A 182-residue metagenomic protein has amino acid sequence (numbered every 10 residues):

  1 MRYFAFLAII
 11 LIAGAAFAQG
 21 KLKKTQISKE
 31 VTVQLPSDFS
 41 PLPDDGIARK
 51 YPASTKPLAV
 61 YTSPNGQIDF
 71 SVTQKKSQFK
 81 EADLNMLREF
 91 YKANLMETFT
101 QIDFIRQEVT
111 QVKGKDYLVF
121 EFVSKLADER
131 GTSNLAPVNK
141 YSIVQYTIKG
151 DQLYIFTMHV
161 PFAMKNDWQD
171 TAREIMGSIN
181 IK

Functional and structural regions predicted by a protein language model:
M1-A5, Q19: Positively charged n-region of N-terminal signal peptides that target proteins for export
A13-A15: N-terminal signal peptide c-region/cleavage motif recognized by signal peptidases
A18-Q26: Cleaved targeting-peptide boundary
K29-E30, Q78-E89, N166-D170: Soluble non-cytosolic domains of exported or imported proteins
L35-N85: Secretory pathway targeting signatures of secreted, lumenal, and periplasmic proteins
S37-P41, Q152-K182: Surface-exposed amphipathic alpha-helical segments
T73-A82, Q107, M158-N166: Second-shell loop/turn segments in exported
R88-Q145: Signature of long, low-cysteine stretches enriched in small and polar/charged residues
